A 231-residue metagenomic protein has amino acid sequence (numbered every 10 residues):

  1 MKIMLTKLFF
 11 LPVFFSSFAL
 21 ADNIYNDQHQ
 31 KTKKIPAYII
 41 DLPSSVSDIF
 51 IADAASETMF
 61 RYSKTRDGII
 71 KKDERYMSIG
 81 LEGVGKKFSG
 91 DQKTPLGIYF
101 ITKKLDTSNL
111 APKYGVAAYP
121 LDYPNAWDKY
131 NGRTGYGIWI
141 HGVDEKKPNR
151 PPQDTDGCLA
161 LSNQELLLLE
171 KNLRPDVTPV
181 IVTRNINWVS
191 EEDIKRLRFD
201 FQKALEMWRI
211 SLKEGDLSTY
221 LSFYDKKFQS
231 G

Functional and structural regions predicted by a protein language model:
K2-L11: Sec-dependent signal peptide recognition, specifically the positively charged N-region followed immediately by
S16-S17: N-terminal signal peptide c-region/cleavage motif recognized by signal peptidases
A21-Q28: Cleaved targeting-peptide boundary
Q28-G137, P148: Gly/Pro-biased beta-strand-loop elements
D91, L96, L105-E206: Exported/periplasmic cell-wall-interacting domains
Q202, L217-G231: Short solvent-exposed beta->alpha transition segments
M207-W208, Y224: Conserved hydrophobic/aromatic "anchor" residues that stabilize well-ordered secondary structure elements
W208-T219: Short helix-adjacent coil turns
